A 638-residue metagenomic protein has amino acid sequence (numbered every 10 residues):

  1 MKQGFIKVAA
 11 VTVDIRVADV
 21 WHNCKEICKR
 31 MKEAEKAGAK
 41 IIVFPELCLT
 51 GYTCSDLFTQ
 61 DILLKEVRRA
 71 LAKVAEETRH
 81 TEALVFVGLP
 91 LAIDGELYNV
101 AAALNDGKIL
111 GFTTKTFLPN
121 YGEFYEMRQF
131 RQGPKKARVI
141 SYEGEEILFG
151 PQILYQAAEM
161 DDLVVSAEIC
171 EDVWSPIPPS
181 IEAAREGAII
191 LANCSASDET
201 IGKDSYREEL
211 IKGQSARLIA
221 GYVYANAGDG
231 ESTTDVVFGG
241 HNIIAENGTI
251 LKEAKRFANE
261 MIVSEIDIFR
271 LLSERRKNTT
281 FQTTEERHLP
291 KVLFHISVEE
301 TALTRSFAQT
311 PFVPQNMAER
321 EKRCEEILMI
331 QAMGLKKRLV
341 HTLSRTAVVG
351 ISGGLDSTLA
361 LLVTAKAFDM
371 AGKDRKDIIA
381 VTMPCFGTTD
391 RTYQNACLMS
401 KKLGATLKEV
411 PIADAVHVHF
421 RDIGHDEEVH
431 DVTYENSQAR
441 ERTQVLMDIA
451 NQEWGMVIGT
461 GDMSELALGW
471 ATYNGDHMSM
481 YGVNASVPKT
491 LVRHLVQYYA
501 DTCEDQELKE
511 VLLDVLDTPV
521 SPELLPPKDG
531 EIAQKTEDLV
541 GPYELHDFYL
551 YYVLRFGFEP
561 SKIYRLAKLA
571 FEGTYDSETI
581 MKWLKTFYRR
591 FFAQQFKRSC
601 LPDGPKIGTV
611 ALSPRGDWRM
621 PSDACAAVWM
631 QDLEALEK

Functional and structural regions predicted by a protein language model:
M1-G350, K366-R375, K402, L407: Enzyme catalytic cores with a strong preference for nitrogen-chemistry domains
K7, N23, L163, I219-A220 (+5 more regions): ATP/NTP-dependent adenylation/nucleotidyl-transfer catalytic domains that generate, transfer, or process NMP-activated
